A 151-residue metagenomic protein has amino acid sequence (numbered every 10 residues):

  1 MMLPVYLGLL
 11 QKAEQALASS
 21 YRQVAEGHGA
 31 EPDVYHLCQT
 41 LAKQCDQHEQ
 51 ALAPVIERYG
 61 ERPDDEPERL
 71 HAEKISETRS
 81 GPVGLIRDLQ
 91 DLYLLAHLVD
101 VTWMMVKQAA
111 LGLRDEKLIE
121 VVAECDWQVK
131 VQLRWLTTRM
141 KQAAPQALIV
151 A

Functional and structural regions predicted by a protein language model:
M1-G29, I86-G112: Alpha-helical bundle segments that constitute or directly flank the non-heme di-iron/ferroxidase center
M2-L10, E31-Q50, D88-L92, K117-V129: Alpha-helical scaffold segments that form or flank carboxylate-/histidine-based iron centers
A18-Y21, D46-I56, D100-W103, K107 (+2 more regions): A structural signal for well-ordered alpha-helices, especially hydrophobic packing surfaces of coiled-coils
V24-D33, K107-V121, A143-V150: Inter-helical turn/loop segments and adjacent helix faces that build the functional surface of alpha-helical bundle
P32-E68, L136-R139: Conserved alpha-helical segments that form or flank metal/cofactor-binding pockets of metalloenzymes
P54-D91, L98-D100, V150-A151: Carboxylate-rich helix-loop segments that flank metal/cofactor sites and access channels in metalloenzymes
L85-R87, M140-A143: Short, structured secondary-structure boundary patches
